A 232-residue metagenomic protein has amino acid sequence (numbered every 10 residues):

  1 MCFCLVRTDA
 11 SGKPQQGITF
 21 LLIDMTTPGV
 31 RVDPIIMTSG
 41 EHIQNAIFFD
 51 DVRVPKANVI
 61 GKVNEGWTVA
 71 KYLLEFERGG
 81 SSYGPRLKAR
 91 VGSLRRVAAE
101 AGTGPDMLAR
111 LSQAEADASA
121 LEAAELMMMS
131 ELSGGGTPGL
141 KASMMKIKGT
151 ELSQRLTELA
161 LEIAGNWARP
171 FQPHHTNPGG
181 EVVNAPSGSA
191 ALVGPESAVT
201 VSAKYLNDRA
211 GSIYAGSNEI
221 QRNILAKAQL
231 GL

Functional and structural regions predicted by a protein language model:
M1-D33: A short core secondary-structure module
M1-F3, F20, I47-F48, W67-V69 (+4 more regions): Tryptophan-centric aromatic hotspots in well-structured domains and transmembrane helices
A10-G12, I36-I43, P195-E196, A215: Short Gly/Pro-enriched turn/cap motifs at secondary-structure boundaries
K13-G17, G61, S217-N218: Short glycine/proline-enriched turns and hinge-like loops at secondary-structure junctions
D24, G29-E122, G211, K227: Glycine-rich beta->alpha junctions and the first turn(s) of the following alpha-helix
V69-F76, S81-G84, W167-L232: Glycine-rich phosphate/cofactor-binding loops in nucleotide/flavin-utilizing enzymes
L73, S93-V97, M127, E131 (+3 more regions): Generic, well-ordered alpha-helical scaffold segments in large soluble proteins
P105-L108, S119-P186: C-terminal helix-coil-helix/basic helical segment that borders enzyme active sites and/or dimer interfaces and provides
